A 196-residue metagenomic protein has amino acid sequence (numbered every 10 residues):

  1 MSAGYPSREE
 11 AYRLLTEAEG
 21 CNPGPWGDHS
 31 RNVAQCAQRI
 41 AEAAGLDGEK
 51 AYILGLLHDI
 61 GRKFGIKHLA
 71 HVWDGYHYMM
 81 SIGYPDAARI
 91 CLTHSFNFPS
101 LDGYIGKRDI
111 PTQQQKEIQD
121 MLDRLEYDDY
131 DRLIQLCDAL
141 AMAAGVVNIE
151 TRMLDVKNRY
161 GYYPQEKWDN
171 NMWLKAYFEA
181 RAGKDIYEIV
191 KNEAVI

Functional and structural regions predicted by a protein language model:
S2-P6, E19-L46, L57, I82 (+2 more regions): Divalent metal-dependent phosphate-bond-processing catalytic cores, especially two-metal-ion Mg2+/Mn2+ enzymes that act
Y5, E9-Y12, L69: Amphipathic alpha-helical repeat elements characteristic of tetratricopeptide repeat
A11, A87-A88: Hydrophobic side chains within well-formed alpha-helices
A11-E19: A short small-residue
V33, D47-I82, A88-P99: His-Asp-centered metal-binding catalytic motifs of divalent-metal-dependent phosphohydrolases/nucleases
